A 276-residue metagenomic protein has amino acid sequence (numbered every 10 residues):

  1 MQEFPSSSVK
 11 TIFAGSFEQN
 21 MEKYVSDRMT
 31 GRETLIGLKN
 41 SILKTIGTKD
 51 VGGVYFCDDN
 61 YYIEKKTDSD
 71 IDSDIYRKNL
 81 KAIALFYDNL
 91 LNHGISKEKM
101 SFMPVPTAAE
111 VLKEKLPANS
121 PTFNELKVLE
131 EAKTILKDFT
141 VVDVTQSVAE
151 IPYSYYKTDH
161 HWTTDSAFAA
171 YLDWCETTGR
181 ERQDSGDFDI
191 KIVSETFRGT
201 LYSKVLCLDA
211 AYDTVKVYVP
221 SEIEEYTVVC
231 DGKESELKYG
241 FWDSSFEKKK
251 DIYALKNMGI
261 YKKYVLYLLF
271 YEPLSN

Functional and structural regions predicted by a protein language model:
M1-N276: Extracellular glycan-modifying ectodomains
